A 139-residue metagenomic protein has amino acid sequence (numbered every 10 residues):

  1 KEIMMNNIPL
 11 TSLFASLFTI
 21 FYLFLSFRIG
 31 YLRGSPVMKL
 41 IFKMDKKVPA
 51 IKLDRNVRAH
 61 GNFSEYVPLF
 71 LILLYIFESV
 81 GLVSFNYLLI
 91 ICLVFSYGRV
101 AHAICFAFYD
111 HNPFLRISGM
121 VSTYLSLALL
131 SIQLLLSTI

Functional and structural regions predicted by a protein language model:
K1-M4: Short, Lys/Arg-enriched N-terminal segments with co-localized hydrophobic residues within the first ~10-30 amino acids
L10-F24: Alpha-helical transmembrane segments
F14-L17, V57-H60, Y87, I91-V94 (+2 more regions): Physicochemical signature of membrane-embedded alpha-helices that form the seven-helix bundle of GPCRs, emphasizing
F27-R58: Cytosolic, membrane-interface loops and tails of multi-pass inner-membrane proteins
G61-I76, L127-A128: Core segments of transmembrane alpha-helices that mediate helix-helix packing or line hydrophobic substrate/ligand
L73-Y97: Short alpha-helical packing/oligomerization segments
A101-S126: Interfacial loop-to-transmembrane junctions
S131-I139: Juxtamembrane boundary at the C-terminal end of a transmembrane helix
